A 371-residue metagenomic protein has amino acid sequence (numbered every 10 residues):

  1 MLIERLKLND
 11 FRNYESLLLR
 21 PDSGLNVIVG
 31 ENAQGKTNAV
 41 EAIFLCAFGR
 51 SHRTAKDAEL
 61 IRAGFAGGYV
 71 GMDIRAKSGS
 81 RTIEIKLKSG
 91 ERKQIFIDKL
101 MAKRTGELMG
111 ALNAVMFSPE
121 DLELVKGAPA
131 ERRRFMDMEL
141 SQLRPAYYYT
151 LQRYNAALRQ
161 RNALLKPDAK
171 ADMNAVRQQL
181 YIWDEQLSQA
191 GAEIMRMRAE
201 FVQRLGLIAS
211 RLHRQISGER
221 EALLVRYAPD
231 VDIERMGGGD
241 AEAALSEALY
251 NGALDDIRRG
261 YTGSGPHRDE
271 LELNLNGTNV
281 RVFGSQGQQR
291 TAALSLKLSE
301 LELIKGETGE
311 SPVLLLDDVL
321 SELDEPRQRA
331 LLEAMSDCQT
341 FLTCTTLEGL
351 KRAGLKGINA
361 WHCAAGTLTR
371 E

Functional and structural regions predicted by a protein language model:
M1-E31, N174-V313, E322-P326, A330-E333 (+3 more regions): Conserved NTPase motor "head" modules and their coupling/switch loops across ABC/AAA+ ATPases, GTPases, and GHKL ATPases
K36: Conserved lysine of the Walker
F44: Helix-to-loop junction immediately C-terminal to a conserved catalytic motif
A47-E131, F135-L143, Y147, G206-R214 (+2 more regions): Nucleotide-state sensing region of NTPase/ATPase domains
M72, Q339-T346: Structural recognition of the conserved hydrophobic beta-strand(s) that form the central parallel beta-sheet of P-loop
E123-S217: An accessory alpha-helical subdomain
D317-V319: Walker B catalytic acidic pair
